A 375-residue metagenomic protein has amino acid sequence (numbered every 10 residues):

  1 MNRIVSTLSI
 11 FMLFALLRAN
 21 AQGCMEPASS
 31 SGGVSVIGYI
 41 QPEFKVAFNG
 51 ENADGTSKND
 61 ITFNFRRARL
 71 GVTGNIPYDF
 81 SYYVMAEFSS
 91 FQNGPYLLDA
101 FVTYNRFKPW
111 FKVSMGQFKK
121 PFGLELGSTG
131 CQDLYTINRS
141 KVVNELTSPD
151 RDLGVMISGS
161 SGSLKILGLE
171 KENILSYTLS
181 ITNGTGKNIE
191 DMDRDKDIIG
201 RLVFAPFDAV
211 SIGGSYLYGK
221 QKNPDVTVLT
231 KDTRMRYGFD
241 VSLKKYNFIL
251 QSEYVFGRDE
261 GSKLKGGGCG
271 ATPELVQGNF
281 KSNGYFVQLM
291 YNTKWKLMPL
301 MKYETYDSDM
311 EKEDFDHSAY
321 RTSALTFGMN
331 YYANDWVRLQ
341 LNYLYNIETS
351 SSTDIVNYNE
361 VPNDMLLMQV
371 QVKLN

Functional and structural regions predicted by a protein language model:
M1-C24: Bacterial Sec-dependent N-terminal signal peptides
R3-I4, A19, V113, L202 (+2 more regions): Hydrophobic alpha-helical segments, especially transmembrane helices and their immediate juxtamembrane helical caps
I4, N64, E170, Y320-R321: Short hydrophobic/aromatic segments of transmembrane alpha-helices and their interfaces
L16, F91-Q92, I166, G186-E190 (+2 more regions): A generic structural signal for short coil/turn motifs at secondary-structure boundaries
A19, G38, L366-M368: Intrinsic low-complexity/disordered segments
C24-N49, S57-G184, M192-I198, V203-S211 (+4 more regions): Outer membrane beta-barrel
G55-S57, F101-Y104, S114-Q117, L126 (+1 more regions): Outer-membrane beta-barrel pore domains
